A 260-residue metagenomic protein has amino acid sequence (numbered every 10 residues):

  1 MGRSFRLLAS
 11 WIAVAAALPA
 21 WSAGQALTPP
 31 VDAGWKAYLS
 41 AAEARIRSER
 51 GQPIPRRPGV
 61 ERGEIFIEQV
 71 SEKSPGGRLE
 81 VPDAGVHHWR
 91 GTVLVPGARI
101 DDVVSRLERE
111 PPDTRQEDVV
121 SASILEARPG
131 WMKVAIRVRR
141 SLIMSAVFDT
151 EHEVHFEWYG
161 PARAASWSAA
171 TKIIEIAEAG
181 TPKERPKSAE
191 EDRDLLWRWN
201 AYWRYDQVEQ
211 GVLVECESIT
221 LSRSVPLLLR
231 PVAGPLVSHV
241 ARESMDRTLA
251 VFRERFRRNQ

Functional and structural regions predicted by a protein language model:
M1-F5: N-terminal secretory signal peptides that target proteins for export/translocation
A9-A20: Bacterial N-terminal signal peptides
A20-A26: Boundary at the C-terminal end of the N-terminal hydrophobic targeting segment
T28-Q260: Eukaryotic helix-grip
